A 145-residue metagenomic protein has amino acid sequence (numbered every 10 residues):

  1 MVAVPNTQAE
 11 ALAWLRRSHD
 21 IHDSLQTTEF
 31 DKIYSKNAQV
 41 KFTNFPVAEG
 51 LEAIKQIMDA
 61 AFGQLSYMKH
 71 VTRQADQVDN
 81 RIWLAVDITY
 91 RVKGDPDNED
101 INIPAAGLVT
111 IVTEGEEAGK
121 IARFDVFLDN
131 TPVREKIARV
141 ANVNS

Functional and structural regions predicted by a protein language model:
M1-T28, K32, K36, N144-S145: Short, low-complexity N-terminal intrinsically disordered segments enriched in polar/charged residues
V4-T7, V47, N98: Alpha-helix initiation/capping motif
P5, R17, K41, D95-P96: A general structural-boundary detector
E10, W14, A53, I101-I103: Soluble or luminal CAZymes and related metallo-dependent hydrolases
L15-S18, H22, Y34, I54 (+3 more regions): Hydrophobic alpha-helical core bundles mediating ligand binding, dimerization, or RNAP-core interactions
T27-I82: A solvent-exposed, acidic/Ser-Thr-rich amphipathic alpha-helical stretch
D59-S145: A beta-strand edge to alpha-helix "cap/lid" segment located at domain peripheries
